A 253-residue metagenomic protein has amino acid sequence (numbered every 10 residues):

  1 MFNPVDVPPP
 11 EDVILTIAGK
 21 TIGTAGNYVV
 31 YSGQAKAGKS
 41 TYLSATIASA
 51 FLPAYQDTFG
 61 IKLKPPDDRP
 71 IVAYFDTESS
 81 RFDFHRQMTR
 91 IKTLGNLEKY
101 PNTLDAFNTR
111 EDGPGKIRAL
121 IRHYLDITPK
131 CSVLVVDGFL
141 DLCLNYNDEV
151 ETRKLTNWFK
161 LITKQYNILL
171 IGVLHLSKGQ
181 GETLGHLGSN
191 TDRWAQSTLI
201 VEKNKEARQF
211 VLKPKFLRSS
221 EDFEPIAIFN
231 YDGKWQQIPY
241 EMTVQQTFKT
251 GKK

Functional and structural regions predicted by a protein language model:
M1-I91: The Walker A/P-loop phosphate-binding site
G23, L63-D68, G95-E98, L125-T128 (+2 more regions): Conserved catalytic network of the ASCE P-loop NTPase/AAA+ motor domain
T24, L142-Y146, L176-T183: Short, solvent-exposed loop/turn segments at secondary-structure junctions
V30-Y31, K36, T41, R153-F248: Phosphate-binding/switch region of NTP-binding enzymes
Q34, P66-E151, M242-K249: Conserved inter-motif catalytic segment of the P-loop NTP-binding fold
A45-T46, D83-I91, L120-H123, K154-W158 (+3 more regions): Alpha-helical scaffold elements adjacent to nucleotide-binding pockets in ATP/GTP-utilizing enzyme cores
S49-P53, I91-L94, L142-N145, Q165 (+2 more regions): Conserved, well-folded catalytic cores of nucleic-acid-processing and energy-transducing macromolecular machines
G251-K253: Short amphipathic alpha-helical interface segments
